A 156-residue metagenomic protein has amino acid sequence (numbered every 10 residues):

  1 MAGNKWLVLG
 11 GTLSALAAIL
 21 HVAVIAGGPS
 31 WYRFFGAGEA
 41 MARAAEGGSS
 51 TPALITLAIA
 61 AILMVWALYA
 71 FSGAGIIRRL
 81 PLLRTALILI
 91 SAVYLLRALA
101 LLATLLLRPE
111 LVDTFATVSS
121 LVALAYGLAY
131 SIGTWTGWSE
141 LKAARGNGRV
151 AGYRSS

Functional and structural regions predicted by a protein language model:
M1-A18: Cytosolic juxtamembrane helix and N-cap/initiation of the first transmembrane helix
G3, A67-R84: Juxtamembrane helix-break-helix junctions at the cytosolic face of small multi-pass alpha-helical membrane proteins
L20-I55, I76: Interfacial loop at the N-terminal end of multi-pass membrane proteins
A42, R79-L83, P109-L121: Non-cytosolic membrane-interface motifs at loop->transmembrane helix junctions
A86-L102: Hydrophobic alpha-helical membrane segments
L101-F115, T134-T136: Membrane-helix boundary connector in multi-pass membrane proteins
L124-L141: Membrane-water interface at the C-terminal end of transmembrane alpha helices
K142-S156: Short, highly charged, low-complexity non-transmembrane loops/tails of multi-pass membrane proteins
